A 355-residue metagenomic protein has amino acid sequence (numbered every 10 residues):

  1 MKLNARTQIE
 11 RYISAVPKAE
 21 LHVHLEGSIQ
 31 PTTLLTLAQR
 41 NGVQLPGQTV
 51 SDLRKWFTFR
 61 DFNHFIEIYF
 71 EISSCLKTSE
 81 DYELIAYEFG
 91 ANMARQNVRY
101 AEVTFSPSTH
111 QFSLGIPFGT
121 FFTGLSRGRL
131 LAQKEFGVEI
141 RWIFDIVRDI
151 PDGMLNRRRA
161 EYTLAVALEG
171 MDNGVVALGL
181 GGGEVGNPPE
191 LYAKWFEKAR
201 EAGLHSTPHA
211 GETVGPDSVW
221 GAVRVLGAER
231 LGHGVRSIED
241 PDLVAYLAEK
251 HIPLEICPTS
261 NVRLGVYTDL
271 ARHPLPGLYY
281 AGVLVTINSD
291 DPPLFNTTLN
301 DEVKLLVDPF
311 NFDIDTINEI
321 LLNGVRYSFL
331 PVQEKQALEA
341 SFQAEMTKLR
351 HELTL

Functional and structural regions predicted by a protein language model:
M1-L204, T213-S218, V225-L226, R230 (+2 more regions): Metal-cofactor-binding active-site regions of metalloenzymes
